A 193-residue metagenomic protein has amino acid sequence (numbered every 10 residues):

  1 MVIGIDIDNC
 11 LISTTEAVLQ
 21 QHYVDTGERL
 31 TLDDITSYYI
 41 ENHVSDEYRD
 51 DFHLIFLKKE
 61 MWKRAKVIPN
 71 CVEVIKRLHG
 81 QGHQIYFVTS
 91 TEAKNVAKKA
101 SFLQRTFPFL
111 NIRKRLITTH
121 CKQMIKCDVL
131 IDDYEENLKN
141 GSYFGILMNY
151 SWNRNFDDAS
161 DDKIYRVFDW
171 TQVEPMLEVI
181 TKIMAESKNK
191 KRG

Functional and structural regions predicted by a protein language model:
M1-D51: Active-site neighborhood of HAD-like aspartate-dependent phosphohydrolases
Q20, K94, R154: Flexible, glycine-rich phosphate/dinucleotide-binding loops and adjacent beta-alpha linkers at cofactor/substrate
L30, S37-K76: Metal-dependent phosphoesterase signature
W62-K66, C71-L103: Substrate-recognition element of Asp-dependent hydrolases with the DxDx(T/V) motif
Q84-Y86, V129, I146: A structural signal for isolated positions on well-ordered beta-strands in alpha/beta enzyme cores
V88-N140: Substrate-recognition "cap/lid" segment bordering the active-site pocket of phosphatases
I131-F168: Acidic, Mg2+-coordinating phosphoryl-transfer loop and its flanking beta/alpha structural elements, shared across
N153-G193: Charged phosphate-binding loop/patch that engages nucleotide di/tri-phosphates or the phosphate backbone of nucleic
